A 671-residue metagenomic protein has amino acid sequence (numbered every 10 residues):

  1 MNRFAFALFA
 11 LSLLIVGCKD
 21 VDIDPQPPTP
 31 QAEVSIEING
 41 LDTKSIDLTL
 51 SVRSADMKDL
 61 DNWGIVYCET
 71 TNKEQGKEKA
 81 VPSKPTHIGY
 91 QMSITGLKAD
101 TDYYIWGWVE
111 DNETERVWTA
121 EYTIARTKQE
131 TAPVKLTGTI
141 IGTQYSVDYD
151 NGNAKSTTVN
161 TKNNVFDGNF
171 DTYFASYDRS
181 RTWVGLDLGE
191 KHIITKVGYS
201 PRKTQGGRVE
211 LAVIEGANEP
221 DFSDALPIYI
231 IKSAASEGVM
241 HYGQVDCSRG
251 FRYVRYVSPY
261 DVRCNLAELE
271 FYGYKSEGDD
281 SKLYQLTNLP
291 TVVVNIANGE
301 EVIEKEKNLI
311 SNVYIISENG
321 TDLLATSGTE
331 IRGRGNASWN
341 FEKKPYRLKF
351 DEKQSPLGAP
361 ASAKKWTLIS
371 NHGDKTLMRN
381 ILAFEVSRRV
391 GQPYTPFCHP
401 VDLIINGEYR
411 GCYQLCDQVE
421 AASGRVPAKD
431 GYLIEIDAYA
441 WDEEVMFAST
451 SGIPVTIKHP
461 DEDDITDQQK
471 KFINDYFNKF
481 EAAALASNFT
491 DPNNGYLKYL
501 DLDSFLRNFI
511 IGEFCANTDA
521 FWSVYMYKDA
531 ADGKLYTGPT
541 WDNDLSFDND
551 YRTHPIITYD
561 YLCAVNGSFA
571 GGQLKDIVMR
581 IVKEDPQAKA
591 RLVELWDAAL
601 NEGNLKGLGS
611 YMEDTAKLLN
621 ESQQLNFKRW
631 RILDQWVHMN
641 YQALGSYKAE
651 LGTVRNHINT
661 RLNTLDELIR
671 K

Functional and structural regions predicted by a protein language model:
I15-G17: C-terminal motif of bacterial Sec signal peptides marking the signal peptidase cleavage site
K19-E130: Short, surface-exposed linear motifs at loops/turns and structural transition points
E130-F166: Predominantly extracellular/luminal regions of secreted and cell-surface proteins, especially disulfide-bonded
V165-L226, V239-D280: Aromatic, loop-rich ligand-recognition surfaces of beta-strand-rich domains
G278-T321: N-terminal module-boundary/linker segments of secreted carbohydrate-active enzymes
V294, K349, Q354-S355, S370-N371 (+3 more regions): Internal "kinase-insert"/substrate-recognition segments embedded within catalytic cores of ATP-dependent enzymes
E300-V302, L323-G328, G335-A337, F341 (+2 more regions): Middle-to-C-terminal accessory/interaction subdomains
Y314-E318, D322-S370: Conserved oxyanion/phosphate-binding beta-strand-loop segments in alpha/beta enzyme cores
